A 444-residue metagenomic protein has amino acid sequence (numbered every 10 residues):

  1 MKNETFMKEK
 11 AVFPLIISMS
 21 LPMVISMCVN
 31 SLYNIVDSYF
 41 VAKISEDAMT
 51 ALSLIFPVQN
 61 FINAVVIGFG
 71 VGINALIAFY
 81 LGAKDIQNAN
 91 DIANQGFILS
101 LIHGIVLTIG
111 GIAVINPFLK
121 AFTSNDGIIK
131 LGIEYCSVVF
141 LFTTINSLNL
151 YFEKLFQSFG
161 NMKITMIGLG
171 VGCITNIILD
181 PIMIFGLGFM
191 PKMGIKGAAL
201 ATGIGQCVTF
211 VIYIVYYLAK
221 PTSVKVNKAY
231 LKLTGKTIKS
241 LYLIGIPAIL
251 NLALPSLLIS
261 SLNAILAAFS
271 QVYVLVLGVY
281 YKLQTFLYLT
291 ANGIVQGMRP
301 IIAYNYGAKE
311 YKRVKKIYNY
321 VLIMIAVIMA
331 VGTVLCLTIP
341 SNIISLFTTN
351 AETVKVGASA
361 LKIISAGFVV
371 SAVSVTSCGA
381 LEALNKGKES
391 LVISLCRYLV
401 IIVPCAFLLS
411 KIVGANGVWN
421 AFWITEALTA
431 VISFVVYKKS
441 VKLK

Functional and structural regions predicted by a protein language model:
M1-S20, I77-T144, M190-I246, I302-G367 (+1 more regions): Short alpha-helical transmembrane segments in multi-pass integral membrane proteins
E9, F13-L32, V36, V58-V65 (+6 more regions): Residue-level signal for short hydrophobic patches within transmembrane helices of multi-pass membrane transporters
S18-D37, V138, G172, G205-T209 (+3 more regions): Transmembrane helical elements of multi-pass membrane transporters/channels
C28, L32-T50, L119-D126, I184-M193 (+4 more regions): Helix-terminus/linker motif at the lipid-water interface of multi-pass membrane proteins
V41-N60, I92, D126-L131, I195-K196 (+5 more regions): Interfacial/gating helices of multi-pass transporter permease domains
M49-I109, N146-G160, I164-T165, N263 (+3 more regions): Small-residue-rich hydrophobic transmembrane alpha-helices
F61-A64, T108, N176-P181, F210-I214 (+4 more regions): Hydrophobic transmembrane alpha-helices of multi-pass small-molecule transporters
G70, N74, V139-Q157, T165-C173 (+5 more regions): Short runs within selected transmembrane alpha-helices of multi-pass transporters and secretion channels
